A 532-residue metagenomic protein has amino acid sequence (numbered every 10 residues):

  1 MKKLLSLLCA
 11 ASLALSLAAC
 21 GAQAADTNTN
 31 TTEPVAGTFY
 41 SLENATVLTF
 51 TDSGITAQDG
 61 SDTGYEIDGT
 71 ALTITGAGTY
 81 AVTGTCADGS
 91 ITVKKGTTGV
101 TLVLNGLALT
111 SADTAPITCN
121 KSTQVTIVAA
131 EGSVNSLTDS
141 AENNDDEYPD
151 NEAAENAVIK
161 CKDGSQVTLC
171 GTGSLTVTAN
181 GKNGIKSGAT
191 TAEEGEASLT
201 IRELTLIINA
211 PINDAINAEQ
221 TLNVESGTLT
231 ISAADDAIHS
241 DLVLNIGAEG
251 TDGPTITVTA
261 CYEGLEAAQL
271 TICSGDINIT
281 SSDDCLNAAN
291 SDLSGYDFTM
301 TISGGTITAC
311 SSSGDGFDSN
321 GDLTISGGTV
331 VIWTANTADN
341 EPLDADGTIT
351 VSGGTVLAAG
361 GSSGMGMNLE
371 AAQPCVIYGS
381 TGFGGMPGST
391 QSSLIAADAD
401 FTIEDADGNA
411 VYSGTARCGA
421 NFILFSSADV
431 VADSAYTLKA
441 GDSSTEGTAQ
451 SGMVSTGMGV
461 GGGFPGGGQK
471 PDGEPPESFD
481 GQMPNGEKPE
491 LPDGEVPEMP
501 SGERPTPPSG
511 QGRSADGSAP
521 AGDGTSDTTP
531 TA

Functional and structural regions predicted by a protein language model:
M1-K2: N-terminal hydrophobic targeting signals that begin at the initiator methionine
L5-A14, C20-A532: A composition-driven surface/loop motif
